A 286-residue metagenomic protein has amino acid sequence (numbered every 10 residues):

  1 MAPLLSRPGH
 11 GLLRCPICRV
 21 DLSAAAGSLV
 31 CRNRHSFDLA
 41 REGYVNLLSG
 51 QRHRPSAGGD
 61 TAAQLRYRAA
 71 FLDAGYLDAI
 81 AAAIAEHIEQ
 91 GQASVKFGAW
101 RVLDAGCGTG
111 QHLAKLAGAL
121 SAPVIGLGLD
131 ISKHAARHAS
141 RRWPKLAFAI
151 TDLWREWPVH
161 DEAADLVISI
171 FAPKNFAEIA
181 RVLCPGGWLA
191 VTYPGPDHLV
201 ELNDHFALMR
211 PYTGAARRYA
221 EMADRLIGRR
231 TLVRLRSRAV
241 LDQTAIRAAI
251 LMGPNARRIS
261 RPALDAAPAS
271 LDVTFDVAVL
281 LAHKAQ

Functional and structural regions predicted by a protein language model:
M1-A57: N-terminal auxiliary segments of SAM/dcSAM-dependent transferases
H10-G11, R234-Q286: Conserved Class I S-adenosyl-L-methionine
R54, G59-A83, H87: Class I SAM-dependent methyltransferase Rossmann-like catalytic core, especially the SAM/SAH-binding loop
R101-D104, G108-E156: Class I SAM-dependent methyltransferase SAM/SAH-binding core
W154-L166: A short acidic, Gly/Pro-enriched loop at the edge of an enzyme's catalytic core that lines a small-molecule cofactor
F171-L183: A short, conserved alpha-helix within the catalytic core of class I
G186-P194, H198: Conserved beta-strand signature within the Rossmann-like core of class I S-adenosyl-L-methionine
N203-D224: Conserved Class I S-adenosyl-L-methionine
